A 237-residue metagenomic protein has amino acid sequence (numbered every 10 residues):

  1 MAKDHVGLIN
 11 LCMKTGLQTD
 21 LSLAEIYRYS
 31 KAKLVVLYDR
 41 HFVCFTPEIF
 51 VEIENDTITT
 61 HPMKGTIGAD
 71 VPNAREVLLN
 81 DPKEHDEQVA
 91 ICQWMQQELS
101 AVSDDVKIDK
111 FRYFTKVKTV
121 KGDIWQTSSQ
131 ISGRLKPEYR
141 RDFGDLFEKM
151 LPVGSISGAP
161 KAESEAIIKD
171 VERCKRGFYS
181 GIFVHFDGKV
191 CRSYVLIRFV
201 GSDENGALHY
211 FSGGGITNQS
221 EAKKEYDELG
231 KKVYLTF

Functional and structural regions predicted by a protein language model:
M1-F237: Extended alpha-helical targeting/anchoring segments, especially N-terminal organellar/secretory targeting helices
